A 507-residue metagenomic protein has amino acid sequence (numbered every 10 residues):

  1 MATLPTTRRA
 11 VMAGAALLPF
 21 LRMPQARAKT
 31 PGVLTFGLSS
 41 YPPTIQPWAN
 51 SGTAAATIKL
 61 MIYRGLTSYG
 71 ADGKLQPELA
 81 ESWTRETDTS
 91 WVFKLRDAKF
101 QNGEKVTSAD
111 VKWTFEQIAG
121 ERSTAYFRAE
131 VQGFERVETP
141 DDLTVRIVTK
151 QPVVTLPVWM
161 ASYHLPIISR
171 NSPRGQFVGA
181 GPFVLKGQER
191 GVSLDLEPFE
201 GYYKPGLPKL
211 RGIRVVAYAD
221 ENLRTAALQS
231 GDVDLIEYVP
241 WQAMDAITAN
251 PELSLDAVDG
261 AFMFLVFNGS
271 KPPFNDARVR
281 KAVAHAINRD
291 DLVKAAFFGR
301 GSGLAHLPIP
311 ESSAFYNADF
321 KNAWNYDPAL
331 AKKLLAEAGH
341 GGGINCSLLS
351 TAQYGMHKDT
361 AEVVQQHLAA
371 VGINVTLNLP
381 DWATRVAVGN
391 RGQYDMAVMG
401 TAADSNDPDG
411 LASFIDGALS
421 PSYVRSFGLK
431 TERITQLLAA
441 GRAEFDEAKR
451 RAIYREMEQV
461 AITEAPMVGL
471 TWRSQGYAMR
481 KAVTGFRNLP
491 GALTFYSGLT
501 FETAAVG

Functional and structural regions predicted by a protein language model:
G37-T87, E116, V178-G179: N-terminal lobe/hinge region of extracytoplasmic solute-binding protein
K74, V153-R214, D220-N222, P328-A329 (+1 more regions): Gly/Pro-rich hinge or "lid" segments in bacterial periplasmic/extracellular proteins
E81-T124, R146, A227, P273: Aromatic- and charge-enriched surface segment that lines or borders ligand/interaction sites
T84, F127-R170: Surface-exposed binding/hinge segments that line and control ligand-binding clefts or catalytic entry sites
G201-A246, N374-T376: Ligand-site clamp/hinge motif
G303-E337, Y354-K358: Structural transition elements
A370-R385, A412-K481, A505-G507: Extracytoplasmic/peripheral linker and loop segments enriched in polar/acidic and small residues with frequent Thr/Pro
M479-G507: Long beta-strand-rich cores associated with HINT superfamily self-processing modules
